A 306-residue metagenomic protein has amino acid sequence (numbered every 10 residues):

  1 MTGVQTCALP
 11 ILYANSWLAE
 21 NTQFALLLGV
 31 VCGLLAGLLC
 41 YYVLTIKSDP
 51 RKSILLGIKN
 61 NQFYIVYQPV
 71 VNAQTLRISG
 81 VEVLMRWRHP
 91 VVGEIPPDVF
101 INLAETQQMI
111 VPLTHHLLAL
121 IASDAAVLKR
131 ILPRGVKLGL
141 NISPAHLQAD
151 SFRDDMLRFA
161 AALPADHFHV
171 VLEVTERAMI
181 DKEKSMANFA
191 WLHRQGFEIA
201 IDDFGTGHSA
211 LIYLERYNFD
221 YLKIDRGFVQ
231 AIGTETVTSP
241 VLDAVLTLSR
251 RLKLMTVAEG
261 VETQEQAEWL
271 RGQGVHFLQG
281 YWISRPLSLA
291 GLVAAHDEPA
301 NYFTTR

Functional and structural regions predicted by a protein language model:
T2-G3, C7-L9: Short, small-residue-biased leader/transition segments that mark boundaries at the very start of proteins
Y13-T22, P144-Q148, V171-I180, F197-E198 (+1 more regions): EAL-family c-di-GMP phosphodiesterase catalytic domain
S16-D49: Cytoplasm-proximal transmembrane signaling helix
K47, Q68, G93-P97, T106 (+2 more regions): Catalytic-site-adjacent helices and loops of nucleotide signaling machinery
D49-I101, S284-S288: Active-site core of bacterial EAL-family cyclic-dinucleotide phosphodiesterase domains
H89-V92, L118, A122, D203 (+1 more regions): Short acidic-capped amphipathic helix/loop micro-motif used as an active-site/signal-coupling element
M109-K184, G260: Catalytic core of bacterial c-di-GMP phosphodiesterases, primarily the EAL and HD-GYP domains, capturing alpha-helical
D154-R158, M186-A187, T236-D243: Charged helix-capping and loop-helix junction motifs
